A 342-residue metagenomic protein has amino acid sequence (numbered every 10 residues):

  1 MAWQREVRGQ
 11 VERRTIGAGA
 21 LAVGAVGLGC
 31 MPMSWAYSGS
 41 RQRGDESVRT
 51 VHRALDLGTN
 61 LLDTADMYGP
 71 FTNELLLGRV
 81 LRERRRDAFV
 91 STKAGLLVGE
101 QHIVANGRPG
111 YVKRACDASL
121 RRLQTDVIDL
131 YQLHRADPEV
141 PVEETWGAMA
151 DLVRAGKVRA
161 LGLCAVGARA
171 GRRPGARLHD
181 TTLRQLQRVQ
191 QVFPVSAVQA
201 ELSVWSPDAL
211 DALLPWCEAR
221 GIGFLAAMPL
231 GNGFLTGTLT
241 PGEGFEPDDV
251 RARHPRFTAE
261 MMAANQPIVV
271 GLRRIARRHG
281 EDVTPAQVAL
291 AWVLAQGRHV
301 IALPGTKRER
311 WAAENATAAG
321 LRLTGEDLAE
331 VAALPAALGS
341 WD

Functional and structural regions predicted by a protein language model:
M1-F89: N-terminal binding-site loop/beta-alpha segment at the start of enzyme catalytic domains that lines or forms
W3, A136, V142-D342: Beta/alpha (TIM)-barrel catalytic core signal, keyed to glycine-rich beta->alpha loops juxtaposed to Asp/Glu that bind
A18, D56, G78-F89, L120-Q124 (+2 more regions): Acidic (Asp/Glu)-rich catalytic clusters
L28-C30, T64, T92, L130-L133 (+3 more regions): Conserved beta-strand positions
P32-D45, V98-K113, H134-E139: Active-site mouth loops of central-metabolism enzymes
R41-A54, G107-L123, L178-R188: Short, acidic/polar
D87-G99: A short, structured active-site edge motif that brings together acidic residues
L120-P138: Active-site groove signature of glycoside hydrolases
